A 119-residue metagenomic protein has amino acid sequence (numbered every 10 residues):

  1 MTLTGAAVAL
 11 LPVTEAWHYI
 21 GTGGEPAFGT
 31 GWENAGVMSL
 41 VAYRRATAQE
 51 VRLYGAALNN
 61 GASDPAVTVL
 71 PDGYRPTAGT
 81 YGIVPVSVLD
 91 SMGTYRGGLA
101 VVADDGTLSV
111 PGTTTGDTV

Functional and structural regions predicted by a protein language model:
M1, Q49-V51, G106-S109: Hydrophobic residues embedded in beta-strands of well-ordered beta-sheets
M1-N34, T115-D117: Glycine-rich, low-complexity segments
T4-A7, L40, G55, G98: N-terminal cationic amphipathic segment used for targeting or macromolecule association
G5, P12-V13, A42, D72 (+1 more regions): Generic detector of low-complexity/intrinsically disordered segments and short hydrophobic N-terminal stretches
A6-A7, Y54-G61, V110-T118: Secondary-structure transition/turn motif
Y19-G21, T30-P85: Beta-rich globular "head" domains
E25-P26, R45-A48, D90-Y95: Intrinsically disordered, low-complexity coil segments
T80-V119: Helix-rich interaction surfaces within compact, conserved domain-sized segments that mediate assembly or partner
